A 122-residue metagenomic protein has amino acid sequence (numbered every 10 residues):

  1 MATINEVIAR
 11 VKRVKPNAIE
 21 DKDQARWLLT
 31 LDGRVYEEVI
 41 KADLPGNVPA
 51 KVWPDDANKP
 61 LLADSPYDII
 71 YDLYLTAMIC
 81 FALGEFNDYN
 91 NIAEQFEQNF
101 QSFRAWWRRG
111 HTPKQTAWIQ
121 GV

Functional and structural regions predicted by a protein language model:
M1-P60, R104-V122: Conserved short "hinge" loops at termini or chain/domain junctions
R13-I19, P66-Y67, D72-V122: Short loop/turn elements at secondary-structure junctions
